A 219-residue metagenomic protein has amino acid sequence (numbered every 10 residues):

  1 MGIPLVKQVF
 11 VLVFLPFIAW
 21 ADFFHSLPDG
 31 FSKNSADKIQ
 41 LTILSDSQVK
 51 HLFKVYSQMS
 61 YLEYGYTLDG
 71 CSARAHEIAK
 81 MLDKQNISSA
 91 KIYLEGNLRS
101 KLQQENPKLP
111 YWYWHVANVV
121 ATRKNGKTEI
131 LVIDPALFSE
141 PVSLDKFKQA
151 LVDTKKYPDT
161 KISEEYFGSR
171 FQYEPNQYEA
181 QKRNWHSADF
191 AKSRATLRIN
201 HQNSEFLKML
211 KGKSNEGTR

Functional and structural regions predicted by a protein language model:
M1-D22: Classical Sec-dependent N-terminal signal peptides that target proteins to the secretory pathway
D22-R219: A structural boundary/capping signal
